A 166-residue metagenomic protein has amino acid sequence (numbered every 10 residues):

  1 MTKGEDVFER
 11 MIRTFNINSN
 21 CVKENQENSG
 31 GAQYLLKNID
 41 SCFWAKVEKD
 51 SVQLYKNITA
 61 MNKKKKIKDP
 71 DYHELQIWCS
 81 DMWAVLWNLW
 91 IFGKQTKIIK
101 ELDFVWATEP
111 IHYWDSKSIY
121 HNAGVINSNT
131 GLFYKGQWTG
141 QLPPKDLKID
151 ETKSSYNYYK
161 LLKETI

Functional and structural regions predicted by a protein language model:
M1-I166: Glycosyltransferase catalytic domains, chiefly GT-A lineage
